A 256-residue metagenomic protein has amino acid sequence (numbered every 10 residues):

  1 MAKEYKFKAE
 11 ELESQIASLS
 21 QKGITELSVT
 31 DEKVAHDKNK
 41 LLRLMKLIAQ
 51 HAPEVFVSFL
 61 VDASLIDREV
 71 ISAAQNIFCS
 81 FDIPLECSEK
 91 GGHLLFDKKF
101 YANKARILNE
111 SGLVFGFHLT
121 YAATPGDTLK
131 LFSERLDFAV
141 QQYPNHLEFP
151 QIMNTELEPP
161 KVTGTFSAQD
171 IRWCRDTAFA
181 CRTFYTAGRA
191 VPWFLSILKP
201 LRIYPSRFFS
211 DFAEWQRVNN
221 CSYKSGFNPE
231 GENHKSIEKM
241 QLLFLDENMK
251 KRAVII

Functional and structural regions predicted by a protein language model:
M1-V114: Radical SAM [4Fe-4S] cluster-binding motif and immediate context
S18-L19, D137-Q142, W173: An active-site-proximal structural segment forming one wall of the substrate-binding cleft that immediately precedes
I24, Y143-N145: Proline-aspartate-enriched helix->loop->beta-strand connector
V57, L147-F149, Y185-V191: Acidic/polar loop patches that form or flank catalytic/metal-binding clefts of enzymes that bind anionic ligands
S64, I83-G92, L108-L129, P150-N154 (+1 more regions): Conserved strand-turn element in the central/C-terminal portion of the radical SAM core barrel that lines
D67-A74, P125-Y143: Catalytic cores of alpha/beta
K104-I107, E158-A190: Alpha-amylase-like alpha-glycosidases and glucanotransferases acting on alpha-linked glucans and related
D176-I256: Radical SAM enzyme core and accessory elements
